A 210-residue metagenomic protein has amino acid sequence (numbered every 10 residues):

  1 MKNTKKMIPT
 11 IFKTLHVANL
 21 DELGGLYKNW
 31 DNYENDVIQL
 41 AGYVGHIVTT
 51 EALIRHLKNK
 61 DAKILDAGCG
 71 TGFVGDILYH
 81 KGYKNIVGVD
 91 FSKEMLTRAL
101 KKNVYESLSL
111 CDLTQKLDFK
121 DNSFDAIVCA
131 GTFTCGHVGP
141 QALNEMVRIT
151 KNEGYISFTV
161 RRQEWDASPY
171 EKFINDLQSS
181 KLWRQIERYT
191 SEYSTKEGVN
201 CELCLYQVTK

Functional and structural regions predicted by a protein language model:
M1-N32: N-terminal, positively charged/glycine-rich alpha-helical extensions of SAM-dependent methyltransferases
E34-T50: Conserved SAM-binding loop and adjacent beta-strand
L65-K116: Class I SAM-dependent methyltransferase SAM/SAH-binding core
L117-I127: A short acidic, Gly/Pro-enriched loop at the edge of an enzyme's catalytic core that lines a small-molecule cofactor
Q141-N152: A short glycine-rich, Lys/Arg-flanked "PGG" loop and its adjoining helix->strand segment in the class I
E153-R161: Conserved beta-strand signature within the Rossmann-like core of class I S-adenosyl-L-methionine
S168-Y189: Conserved Class I S-adenosyl-L-methionine
Y193-K210: Core SAM-dependent methyltransferase catalytic element
